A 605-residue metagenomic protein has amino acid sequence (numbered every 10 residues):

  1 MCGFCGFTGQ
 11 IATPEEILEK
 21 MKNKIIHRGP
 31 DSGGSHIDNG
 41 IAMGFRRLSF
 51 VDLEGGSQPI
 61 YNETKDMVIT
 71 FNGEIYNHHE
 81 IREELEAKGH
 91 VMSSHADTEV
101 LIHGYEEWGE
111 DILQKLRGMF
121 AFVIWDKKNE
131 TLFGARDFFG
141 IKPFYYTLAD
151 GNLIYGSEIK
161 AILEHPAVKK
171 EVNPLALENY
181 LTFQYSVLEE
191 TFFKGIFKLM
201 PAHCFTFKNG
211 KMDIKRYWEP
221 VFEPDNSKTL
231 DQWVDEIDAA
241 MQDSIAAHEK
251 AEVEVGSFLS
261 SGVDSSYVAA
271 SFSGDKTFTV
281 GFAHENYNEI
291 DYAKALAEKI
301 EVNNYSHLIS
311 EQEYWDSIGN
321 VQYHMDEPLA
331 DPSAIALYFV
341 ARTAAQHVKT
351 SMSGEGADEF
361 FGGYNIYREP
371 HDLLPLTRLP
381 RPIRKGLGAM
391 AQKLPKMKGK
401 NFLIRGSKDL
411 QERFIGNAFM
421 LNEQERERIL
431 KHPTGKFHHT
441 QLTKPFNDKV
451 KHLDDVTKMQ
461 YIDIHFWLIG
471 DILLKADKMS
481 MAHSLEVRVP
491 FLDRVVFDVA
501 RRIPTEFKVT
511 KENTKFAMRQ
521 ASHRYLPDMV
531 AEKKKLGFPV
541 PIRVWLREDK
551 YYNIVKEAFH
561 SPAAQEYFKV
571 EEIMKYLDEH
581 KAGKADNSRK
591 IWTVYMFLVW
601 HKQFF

Functional and structural regions predicted by a protein language model:
M1-F4, E19, D111, E164 (+7 more regions): Adenosyl-5′-phosphate
M1-M325, L337, A341, H523-R524 (+2 more regions): Cysteine-centered catalytic environments shared across enzyme families
E84, H165, F360-G363, V499: Residues that scaffold the ATP/ADP-binding catalytic core of kinase and kinase-like folds
F138, F339-M397, W467, I472-V496: Active-site adenylate/phosphate-handling loop in enzymes that bind or generate adenylated species
I159, L373, R519-Q520: Acceptor-binding helix/loop patch of EC 2.4 sugar-transfer enzymes, predominantly nucleotide-sugar-dependent
G319-Y323, A345, Y367-E369, W545-R547: Short low-complexity, flexible loop/linker segments enriched in glycine and/or proline with clustered acidic
E327-D331: Acceptor-substrate binding/catalytic loop of class I
A391-Q411: Low-complexity, charge- and small-residue-enriched intrinsically disordered regions
